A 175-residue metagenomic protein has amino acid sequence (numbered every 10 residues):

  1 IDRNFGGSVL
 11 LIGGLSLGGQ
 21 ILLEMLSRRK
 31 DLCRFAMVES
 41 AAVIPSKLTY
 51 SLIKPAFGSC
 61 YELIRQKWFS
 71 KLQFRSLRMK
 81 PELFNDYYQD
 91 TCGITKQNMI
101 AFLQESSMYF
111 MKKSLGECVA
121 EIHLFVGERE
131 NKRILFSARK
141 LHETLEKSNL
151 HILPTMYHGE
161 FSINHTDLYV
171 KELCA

Functional and structural regions predicted by a protein language model:
I1-L10: Conserved acidic catalytic loop of the alpha/beta-hydrolase fold
I12-G14, E39: Short beta-strand immediately N-terminal to the catalytic nucleophile in serine-hydrolase-like folds
G14-G18, L22: Gly/Ala-rich beta-loop-alpha elbow adjacent to hydrolase catalytic centers
S27-R28, C33-L63: Flexible "cap/lid" loop of the alpha/beta hydrolase fold
L48-T49, L63-G116: Conserved alpha/beta-hydrolase catalytic His-Asp/Glu region
C118, L124-V126: Short beta-strand/loop motif that positions the catalytic acidic residue of the alpha/beta-hydrolase fold
N131-S137: Conserved alpha/beta-hydrolase "acid-adjacent" motif
M156-L168: Catalytic histidine-centered segment of alpha/beta-hydrolase-like enzymes
